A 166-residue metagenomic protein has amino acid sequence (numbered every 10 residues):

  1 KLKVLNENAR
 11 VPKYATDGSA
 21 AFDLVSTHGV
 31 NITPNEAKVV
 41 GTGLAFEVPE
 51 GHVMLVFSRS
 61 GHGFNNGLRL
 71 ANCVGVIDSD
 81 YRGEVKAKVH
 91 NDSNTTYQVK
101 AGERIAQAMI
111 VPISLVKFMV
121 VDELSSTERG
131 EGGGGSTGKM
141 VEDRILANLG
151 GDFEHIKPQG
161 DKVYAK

Functional and structural regions predicted by a protein language model:
K1-D152, Q159-K166: DUTPase catalytic domain/fold
